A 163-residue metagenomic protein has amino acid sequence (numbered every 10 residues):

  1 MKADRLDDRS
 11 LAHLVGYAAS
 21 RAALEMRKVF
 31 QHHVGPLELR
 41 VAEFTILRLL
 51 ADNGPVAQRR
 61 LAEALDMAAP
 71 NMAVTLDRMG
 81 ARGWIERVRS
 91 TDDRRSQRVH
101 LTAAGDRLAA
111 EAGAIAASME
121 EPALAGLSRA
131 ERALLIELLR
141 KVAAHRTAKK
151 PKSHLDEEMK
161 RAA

Functional and structural regions predicted by a protein language model:
M1-L37, S153-E158, A163: N-terminal leader segment of winged-helix/HTH proteins
A18, E25, V29, T45-R48 (+2 more regions): Pre-recognition alpha-helix immediately N-terminal to the DNA-recognition helix within helix-turn-helix or winged-helix
S20, R48-D52, G113, R140: Short, locally clustered residues in the helix-turn-helix/winged-helix DNA-binding domain
R27, D77-A144: Charged, amphipathic alpha-helical coiled-coil/dimerization segments
N53-A57: Short capping segments at the starts of secondary-structure elements
A62: The alpha-helix within a helix-turn-helix
A68-N71: Helix-turn-helix DNA-binding motif, specifically the short coil turn and the N-cap/start of the second
